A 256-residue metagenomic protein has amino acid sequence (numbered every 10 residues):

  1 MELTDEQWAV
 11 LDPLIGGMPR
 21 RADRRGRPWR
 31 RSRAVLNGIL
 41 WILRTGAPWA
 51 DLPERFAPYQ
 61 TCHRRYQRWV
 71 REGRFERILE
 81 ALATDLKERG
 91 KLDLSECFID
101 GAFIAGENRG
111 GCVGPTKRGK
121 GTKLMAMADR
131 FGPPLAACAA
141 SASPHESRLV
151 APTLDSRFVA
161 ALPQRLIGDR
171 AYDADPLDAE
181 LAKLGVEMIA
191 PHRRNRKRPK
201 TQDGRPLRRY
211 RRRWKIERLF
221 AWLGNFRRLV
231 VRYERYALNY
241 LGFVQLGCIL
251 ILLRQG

Functional and structural regions predicted by a protein language model:
M1-G256: Short alpha-helical elements
